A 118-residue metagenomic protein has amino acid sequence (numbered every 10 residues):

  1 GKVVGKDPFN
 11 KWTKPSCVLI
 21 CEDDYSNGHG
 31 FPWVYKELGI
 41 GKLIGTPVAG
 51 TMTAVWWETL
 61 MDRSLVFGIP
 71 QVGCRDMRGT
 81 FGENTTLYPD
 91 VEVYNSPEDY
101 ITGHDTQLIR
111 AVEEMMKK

Functional and structural regions predicted by a protein language model:
G1-K6, W33-E37, I44: Glycine- and acidic-residue-enriched helix-capping/beta->alpha junction motif
G1-L19, D23, M52-S64, P70-R75 (+3 more regions): Gly/Ser/Thr-rich loop/hinge elements
T13-S16, G39-K42, K117-K118: Loop/turn elements at helix/coil->beta-strand transitions in domains of secreted/extracellular proteins
S16, Y35, G79, A111: Terminal peptide-recognition signature
Y25, L38-M52: Short, well-structured beta-strand/strand-turn elements
N27-F31, I40, H104-A111: Stable alpha-helical elements in mature extracytoplasmic
G28, M77-R78: Short helix/loop capping segments that flank catalytic or ligand/cofactor-binding pockets
P89-K118: Low-complexity, Gly/Ser/Thr/Pro-rich intrinsically disordered linker/tail segments
